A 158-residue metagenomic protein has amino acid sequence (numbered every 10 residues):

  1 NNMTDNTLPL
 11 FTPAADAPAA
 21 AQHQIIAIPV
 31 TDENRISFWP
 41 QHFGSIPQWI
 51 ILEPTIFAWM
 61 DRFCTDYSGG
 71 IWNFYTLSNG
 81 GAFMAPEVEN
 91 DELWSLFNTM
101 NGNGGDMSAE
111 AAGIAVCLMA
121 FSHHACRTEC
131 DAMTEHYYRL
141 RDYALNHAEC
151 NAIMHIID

Functional and structural regions predicted by a protein language model:
D5-T7, A115: Generic N-terminal initiation segments characterized by hydrophobic and/or small/turn-forming residues
T7-R35, H124-D158: Low-complexity intrinsically disordered segments
L10, Q24-T65: Negatively charged, low-complexity tracts enriched in Asp/Glu with abundant Ser/Thr
R35, S68-I71, A111-C117: Short runs of predominantly hydrophobic/aromatic residues within well-ordered alpha helices that form helix-helix
I46-D91: Amphipathic, interaction-prone secondary-structure segments
M60-C64, L118, A125, A144: Hydrophobic, Leu/Ile/Phe/Ala-enriched alpha-helical segments that form helix-helix packing faces
S95-E135: Compact, glycine/acidic-enriched structural inserts
